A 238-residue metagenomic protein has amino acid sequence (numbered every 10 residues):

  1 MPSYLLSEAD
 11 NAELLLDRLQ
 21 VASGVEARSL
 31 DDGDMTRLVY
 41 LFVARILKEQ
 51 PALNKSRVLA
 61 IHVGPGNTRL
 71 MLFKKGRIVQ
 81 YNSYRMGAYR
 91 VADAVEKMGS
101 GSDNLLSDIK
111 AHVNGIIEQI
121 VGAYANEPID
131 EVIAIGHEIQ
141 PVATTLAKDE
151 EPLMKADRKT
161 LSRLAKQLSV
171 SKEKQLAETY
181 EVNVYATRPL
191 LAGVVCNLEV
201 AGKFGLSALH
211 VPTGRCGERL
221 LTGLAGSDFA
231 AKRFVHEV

Functional and structural regions predicted by a protein language model:
S3-K55, L72-K74, Q80-V238: Helical "lid/coupling" subdomains associated with nucleotide-phosphate turnover
A60-G64, A134-G136: Short beta-strand segments
G66-R69: Acidic, divalent-metal-coordinating active-site segment for phosphoryl/phosphodiester hydrolysis, typified by short
